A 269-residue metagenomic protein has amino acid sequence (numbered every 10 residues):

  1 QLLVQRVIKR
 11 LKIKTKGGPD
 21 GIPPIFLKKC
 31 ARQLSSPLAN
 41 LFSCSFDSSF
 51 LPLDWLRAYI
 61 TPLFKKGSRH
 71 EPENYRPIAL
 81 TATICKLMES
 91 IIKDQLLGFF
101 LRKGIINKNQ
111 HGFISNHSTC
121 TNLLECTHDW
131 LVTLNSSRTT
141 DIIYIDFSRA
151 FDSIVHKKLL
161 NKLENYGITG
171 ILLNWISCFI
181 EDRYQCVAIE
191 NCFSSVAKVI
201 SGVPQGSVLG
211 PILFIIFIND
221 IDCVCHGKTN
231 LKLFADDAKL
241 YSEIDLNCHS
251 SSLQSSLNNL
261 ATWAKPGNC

Functional and structural regions predicted by a protein language model:
Q1, C120-H128, P211-C223: Short, motif-level signal for alpha-helix interfacial/capping segments enriched in acidic residues and aromatics/proline
L2-P204: Conserved pre-catalytic core of RNA-dependent polymerases
S35, L131, D222, A261-K265: Structural signal for well-ordered, non-membrane alpha-helices
I92-Q110, N135, T140, P211-Y241: Active-site palm subdomain of RNA-directed nucleic acid polymerases
S115, G210, H249-L253: Residue-level preference for long, well-ordered alpha-helices that form the structural scaffold of enzyme catalytic
R149-Y166, A238-K265: Catalytic palm subdomain of template-directed nucleic-acid polymerases, centered on the conserved carboxylate motif
I180, I218, L257: Short amphipathic alpha-helical/adjacent loop interface patches that line ligand and macromolecule-binding sites
C269: Short glycine/serine/threonine/alanine-rich loop segments
